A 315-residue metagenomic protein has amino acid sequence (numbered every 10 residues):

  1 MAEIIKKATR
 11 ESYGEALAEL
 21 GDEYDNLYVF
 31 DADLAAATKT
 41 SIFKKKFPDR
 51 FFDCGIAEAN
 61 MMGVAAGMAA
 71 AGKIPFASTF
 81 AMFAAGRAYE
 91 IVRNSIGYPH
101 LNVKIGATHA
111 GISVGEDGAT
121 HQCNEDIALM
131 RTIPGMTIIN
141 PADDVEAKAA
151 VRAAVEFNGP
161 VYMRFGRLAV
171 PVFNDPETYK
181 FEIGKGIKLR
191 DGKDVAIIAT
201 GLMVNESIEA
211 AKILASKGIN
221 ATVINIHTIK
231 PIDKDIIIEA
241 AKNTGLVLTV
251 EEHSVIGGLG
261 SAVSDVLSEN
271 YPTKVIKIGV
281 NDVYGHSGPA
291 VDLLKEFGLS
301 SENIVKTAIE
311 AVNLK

Functional and structural regions predicted by a protein language model:
M1-R164, A169: Thiamine diphosphate
E11, E23-N26, L34-S41, K45 (+2 more regions): Thiamine diphosphate
